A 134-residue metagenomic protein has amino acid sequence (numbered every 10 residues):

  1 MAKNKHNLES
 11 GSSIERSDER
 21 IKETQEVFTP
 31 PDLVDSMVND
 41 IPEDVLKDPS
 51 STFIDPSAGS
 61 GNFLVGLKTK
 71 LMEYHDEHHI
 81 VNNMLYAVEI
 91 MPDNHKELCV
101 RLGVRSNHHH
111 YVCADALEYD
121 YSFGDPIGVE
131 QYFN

Functional and structural regions predicted by a protein language model:
M1-N134: SAM-dependent methyltransferase catalytic region
